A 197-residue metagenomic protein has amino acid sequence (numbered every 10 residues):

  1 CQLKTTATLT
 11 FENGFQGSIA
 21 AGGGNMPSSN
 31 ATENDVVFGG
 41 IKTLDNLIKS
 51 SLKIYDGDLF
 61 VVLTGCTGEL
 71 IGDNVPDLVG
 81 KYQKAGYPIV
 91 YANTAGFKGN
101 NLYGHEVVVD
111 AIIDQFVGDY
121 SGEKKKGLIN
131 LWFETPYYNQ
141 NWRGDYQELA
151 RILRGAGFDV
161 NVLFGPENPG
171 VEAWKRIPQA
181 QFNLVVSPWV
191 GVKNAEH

Functional and structural regions predicted by a protein language model:
C1-H197: An N-terminal assembly and electron-transfer interface module characteristic of large anaerobic redox and radical
